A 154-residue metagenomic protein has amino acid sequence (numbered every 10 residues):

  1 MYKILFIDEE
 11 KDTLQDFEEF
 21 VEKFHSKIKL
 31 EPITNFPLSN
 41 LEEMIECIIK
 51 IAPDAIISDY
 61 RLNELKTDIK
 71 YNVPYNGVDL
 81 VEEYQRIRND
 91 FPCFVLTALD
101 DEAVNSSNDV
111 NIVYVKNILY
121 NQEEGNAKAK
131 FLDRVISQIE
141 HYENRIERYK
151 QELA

Functional and structural regions predicted by a protein language model:
Y2-H25: Conserved acidic segment of CheY-like receiver
I7-E9, S58-D59, F94-L99, V115-N117: Short His-Asn-centered micro-motif
F20-F24, L62, D100: Catalytic phosphate/metal-binding cores of nucleic-acid and nucleotide-processing enzymes, i.e., regions that mediate
I33-S58, N63: Acidic, metal-coordinating helix/loop segments flanking the phosphotransfer/catalytic sites of two-component signaling
L62-N76: Short, flexible/disordered intra-domain loops and linkers
D79-R86, D90-A103: A short, hydrophobic beta-strand element within the central beta-sheet of small alpha/beta folds
N105-N126: Short, electropositive alpha-helical surface patch
E140-A154: C-terminal output/effector regions of signal-responsive regulators
